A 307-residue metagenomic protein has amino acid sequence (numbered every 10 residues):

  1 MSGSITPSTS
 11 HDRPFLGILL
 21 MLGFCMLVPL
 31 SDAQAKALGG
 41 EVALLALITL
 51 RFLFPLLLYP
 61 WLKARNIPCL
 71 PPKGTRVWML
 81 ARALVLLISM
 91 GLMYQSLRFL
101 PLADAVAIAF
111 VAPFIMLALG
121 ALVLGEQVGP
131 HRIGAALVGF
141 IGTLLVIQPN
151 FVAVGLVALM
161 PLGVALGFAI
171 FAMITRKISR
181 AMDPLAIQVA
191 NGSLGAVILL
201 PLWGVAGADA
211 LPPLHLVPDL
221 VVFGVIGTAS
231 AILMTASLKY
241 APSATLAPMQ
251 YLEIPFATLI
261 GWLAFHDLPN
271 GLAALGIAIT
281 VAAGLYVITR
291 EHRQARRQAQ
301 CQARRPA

Functional and structural regions predicted by a protein language model:
S2, L16-G17, E41-I88, G167-I170 (+1 more regions): Transmembrane alpha-helices of multi-pass small-molecule transport proteins
S2, P255-A307: C-terminal-most transmembrane helix of multi-pass membrane proteins
F15-G23, K63, P68-L92, L156-V164 (+2 more regions): Loop-to-transmembrane-helix transition segments
P29, A33-K36, L44-L45, Y59 (+4 more regions): Transmembrane alpha-helical segments that form core, pore/gating elements of small-molecule transporters/exporters
L38, L47, R51, S96 (+9 more regions): Hydrophobic/aromatic residues within transmembrane alpha-helices of multi-pass small-molecule transporters
F54-L58, I108-L122, L137, L194-I198 (+2 more regions): Alpha-helical transmembrane segments of compact multi-pass small-molecule transporters, enriched in specific families
V106-A109, G125-L145, F151, G155-A158 (+2 more regions): Loop-to-transmembrane alpha-helix entry segments
V106-V111, I178-L194, A231-W262: Helix-helix packing/entry segments at the starts of transmembrane helices
